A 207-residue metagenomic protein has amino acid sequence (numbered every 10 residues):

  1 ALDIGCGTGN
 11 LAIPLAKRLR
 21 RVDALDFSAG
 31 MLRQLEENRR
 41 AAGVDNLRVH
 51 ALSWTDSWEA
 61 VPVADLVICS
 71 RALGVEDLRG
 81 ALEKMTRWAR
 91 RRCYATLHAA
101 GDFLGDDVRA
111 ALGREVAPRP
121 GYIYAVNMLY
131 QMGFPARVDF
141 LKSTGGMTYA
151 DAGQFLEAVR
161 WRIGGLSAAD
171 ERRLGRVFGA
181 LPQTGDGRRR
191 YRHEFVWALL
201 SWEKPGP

Functional and structural regions predicted by a protein language model:
G5-G7: Class I SAM-dependent methyltransferase "Motif I" SAM/SAH-binding loop
N10, K17-T55: Class I SAM-dependent methyltransferase SAM/SAH-binding core
D56-V61: Short conserved loop adjoining the S-adenosyl-L-methionine
D65-R79: A short SAM/SAH-binding and catalytic strip from SAM-dependent methyltransferases
R90-A100: Conserved beta-strand signature within the Rossmann-like core of class I S-adenosyl-L-methionine
H98-V116: Short, glycine-/aromatic-enriched active-site segment of Class I SAM-dependent methyltransferases
P118-G133: Short alpha-helix
R137-P207: Conserved Class I S-adenosyl-L-methionine
